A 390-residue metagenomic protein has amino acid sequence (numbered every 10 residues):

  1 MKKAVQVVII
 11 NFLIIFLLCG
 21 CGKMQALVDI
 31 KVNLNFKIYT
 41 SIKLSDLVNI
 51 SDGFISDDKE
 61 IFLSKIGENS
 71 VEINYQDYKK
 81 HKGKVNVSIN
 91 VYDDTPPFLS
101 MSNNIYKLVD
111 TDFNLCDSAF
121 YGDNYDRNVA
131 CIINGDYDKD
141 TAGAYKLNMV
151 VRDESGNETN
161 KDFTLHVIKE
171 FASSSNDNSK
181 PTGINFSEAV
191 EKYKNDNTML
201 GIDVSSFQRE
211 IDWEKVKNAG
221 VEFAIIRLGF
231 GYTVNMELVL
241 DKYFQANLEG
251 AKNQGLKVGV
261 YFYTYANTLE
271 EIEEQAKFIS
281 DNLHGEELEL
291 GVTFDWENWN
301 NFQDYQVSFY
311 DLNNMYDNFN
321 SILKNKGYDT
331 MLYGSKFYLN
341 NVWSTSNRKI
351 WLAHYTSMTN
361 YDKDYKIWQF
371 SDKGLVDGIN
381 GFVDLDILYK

Functional and structural regions predicted by a protein language model:
A4-M24: Sec-dependent N-terminal signal peptides of Gram-positive bacterial secreted proteins and lipoproteins
K23-G53, T95-R127: Solvent-exposed, low-complexity, repeat-rich "mucin-like" stalks and linkers
I50-V85, D126-F163: Serine/threonine-rich, repeat-prone extracellular segments and beta-strand-based repeat modules of secreted/surface
N90-F98, H166-S174: Extracellular interdomain linker/stem segments of modular secreted and single-pass surface proteins
S174-S205, T345-K390: Functionally critical loop-and-helix segments that line ligand-binding/catalytic clefts of soluble enzyme domains
K194-A219, I225-N314, K324-K326: Substrate-binding cleft of extracellular glycoside hydrolase catalytic domains
Y232-E237, A251, L332-F337, T345 (+1 more regions): Peptidoglycan cell-wall recognition and remodeling modules
L288-Y361: Catalytic domains of cell-wall/extracellular-matrix polysaccharide-remodeling enzymes, centered on de-N-acetylation
